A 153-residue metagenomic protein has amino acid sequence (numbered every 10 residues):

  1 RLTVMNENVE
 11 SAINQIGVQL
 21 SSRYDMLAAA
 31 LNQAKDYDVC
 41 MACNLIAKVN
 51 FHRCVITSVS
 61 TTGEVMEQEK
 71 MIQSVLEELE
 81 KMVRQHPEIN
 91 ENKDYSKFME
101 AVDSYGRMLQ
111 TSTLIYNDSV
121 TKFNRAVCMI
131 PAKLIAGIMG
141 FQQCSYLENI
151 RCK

Functional and structural regions predicted by a protein language model:
R1-K153: A helix-centric hydrophobic-segment signal that preferentially recognizes long, alpha-helical stretches used
